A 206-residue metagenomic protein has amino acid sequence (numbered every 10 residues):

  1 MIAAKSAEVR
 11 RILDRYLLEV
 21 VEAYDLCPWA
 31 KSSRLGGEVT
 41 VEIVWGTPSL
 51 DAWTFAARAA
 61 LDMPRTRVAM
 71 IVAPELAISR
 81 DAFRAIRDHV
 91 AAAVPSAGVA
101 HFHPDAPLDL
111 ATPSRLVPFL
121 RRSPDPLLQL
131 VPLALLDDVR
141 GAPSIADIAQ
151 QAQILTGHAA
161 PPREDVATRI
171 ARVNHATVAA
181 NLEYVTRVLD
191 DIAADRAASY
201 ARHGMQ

Functional and structural regions predicted by a protein language model:
M1-Q206: Expand to "…catalyze enediolate/carbanion chemistry for C-C bond making/breaking, isomerization, decarboxylation
